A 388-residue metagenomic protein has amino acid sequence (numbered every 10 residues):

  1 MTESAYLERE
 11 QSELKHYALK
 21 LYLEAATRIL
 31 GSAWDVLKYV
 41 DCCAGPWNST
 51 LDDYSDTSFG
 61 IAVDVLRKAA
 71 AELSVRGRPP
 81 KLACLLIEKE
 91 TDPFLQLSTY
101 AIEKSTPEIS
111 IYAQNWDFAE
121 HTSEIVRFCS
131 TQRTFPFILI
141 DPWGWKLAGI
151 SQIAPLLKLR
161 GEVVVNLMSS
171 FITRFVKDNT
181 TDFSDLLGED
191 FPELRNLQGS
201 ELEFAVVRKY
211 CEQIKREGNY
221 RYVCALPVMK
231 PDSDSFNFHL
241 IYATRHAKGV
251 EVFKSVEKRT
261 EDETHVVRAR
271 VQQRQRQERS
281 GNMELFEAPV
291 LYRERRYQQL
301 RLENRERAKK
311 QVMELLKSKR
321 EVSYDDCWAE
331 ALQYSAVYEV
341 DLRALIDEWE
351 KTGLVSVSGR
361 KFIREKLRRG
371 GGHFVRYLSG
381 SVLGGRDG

Functional and structural regions predicted by a protein language model:
A5, Y17-I125, V337-A344, E348: SAM cofactor-binding core of SAM-dependent methyltransferases, primarily the Rossmann-like beta-alpha-beta module
H121-Q132, A154-P155: Short amphipathic alpha-helix with an adjacent loop that forms part of the alpha/beta core around
F135-L147: A short SAM/SAH-binding and catalytic strip from SAM-dependent methyltransferases
W145-L159: A short, conserved alpha-helix within the catalytic core of class I
R160-R174: Conserved beta-strand signature within the Rossmann-like core of class I S-adenosyl-L-methionine
T181-N237: A conserved mid-domain beta-alpha-beta active-site/ligand-binding segment of alpha/beta enzyme cores
H239-G249: Conserved beta strand-loop-helix elements of the APE1-like EEP
V256-G388: C-terminal target-recognition/interaction regions appended to catalytic cores
